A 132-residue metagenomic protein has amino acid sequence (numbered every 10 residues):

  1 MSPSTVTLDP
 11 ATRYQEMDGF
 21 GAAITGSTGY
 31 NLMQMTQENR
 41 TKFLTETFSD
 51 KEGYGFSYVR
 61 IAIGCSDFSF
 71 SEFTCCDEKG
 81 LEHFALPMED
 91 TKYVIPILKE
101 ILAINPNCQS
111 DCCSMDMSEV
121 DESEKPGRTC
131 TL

Functional and structural regions predicted by a protein language model:
M1-L132: N-terminal catalytic cores of secreted or lumenal carbohydrate-active enzymes
